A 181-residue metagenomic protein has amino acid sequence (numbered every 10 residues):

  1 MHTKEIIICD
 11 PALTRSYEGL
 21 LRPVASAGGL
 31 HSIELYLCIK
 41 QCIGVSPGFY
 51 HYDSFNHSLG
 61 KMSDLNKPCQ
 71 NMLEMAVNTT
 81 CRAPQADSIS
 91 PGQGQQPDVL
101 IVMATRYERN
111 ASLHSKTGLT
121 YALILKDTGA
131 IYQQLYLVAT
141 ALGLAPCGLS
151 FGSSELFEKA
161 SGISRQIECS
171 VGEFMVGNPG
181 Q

Functional and structural regions predicted by a protein language model:
M1-P97: N-terminal amphipathic, basic helical "cap/leader" segment at the start of enzyme domains
T14-L20, G152-G162: Beta-rich nucleic-acid/ligand-interaction surfaces
S32, D98-L100, V171-E173: A residue-level signal for beta-strand positions that form part of recognition/binding surfaces within mature
L35, V99-T105, K116-S153, F157: Small-aliphatic-rich amphipathic alpha-helix that forms the alpha element of a beta-alpha
K40-C42, R106, P179: Solvent-exposed coil/turn segments that connect beta secondary-structure elements in extracytoplasmic/periplasmic
Q95, T140, Q166-E168: A structural signal for short secondary-structure junctions
R109-H114: Short acidic/His/Gly/Ser-rich catalytic and metal-binding motifs that mark active-site loops of diverse hydrolases
G162-Q181: A glycine-rich helix N-cap at a beta->alpha junction
